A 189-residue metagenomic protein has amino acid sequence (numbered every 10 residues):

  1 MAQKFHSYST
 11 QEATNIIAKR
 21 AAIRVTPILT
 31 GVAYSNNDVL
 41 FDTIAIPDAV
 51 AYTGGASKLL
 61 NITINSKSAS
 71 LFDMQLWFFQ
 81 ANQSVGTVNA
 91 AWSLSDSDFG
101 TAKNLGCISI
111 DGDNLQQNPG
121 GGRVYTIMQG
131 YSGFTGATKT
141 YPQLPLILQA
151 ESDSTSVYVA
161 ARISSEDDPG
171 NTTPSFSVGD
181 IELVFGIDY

Functional and structural regions predicted by a protein language model:
M1-A2: Terminal, low-structure segments used for secretion/processing or early membrane engagement
Y8-Y189: Surface-exposed, low-hydrophobicity beta-strand/loop segments enriched in small/polar/acidic residues
